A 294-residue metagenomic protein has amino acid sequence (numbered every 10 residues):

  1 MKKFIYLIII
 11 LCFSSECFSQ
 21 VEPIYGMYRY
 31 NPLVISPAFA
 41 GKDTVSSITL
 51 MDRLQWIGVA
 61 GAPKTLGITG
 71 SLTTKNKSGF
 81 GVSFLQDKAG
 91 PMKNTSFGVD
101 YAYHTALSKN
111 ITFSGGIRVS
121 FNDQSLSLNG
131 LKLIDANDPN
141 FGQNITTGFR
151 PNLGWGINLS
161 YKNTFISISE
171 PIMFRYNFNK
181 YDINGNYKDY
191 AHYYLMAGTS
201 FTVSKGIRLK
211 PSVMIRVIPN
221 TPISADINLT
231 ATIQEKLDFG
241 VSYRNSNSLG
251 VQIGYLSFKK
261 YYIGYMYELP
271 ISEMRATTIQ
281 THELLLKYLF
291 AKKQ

Functional and structural regions predicted by a protein language model:
M1-K2, V21: N-terminal hydrophobic targeting signals that begin at the initiator methionine
F4-S14: Sec-dependent N-terminal signal peptides
S15-S19: Sec/Tat signal peptide C-region and signal peptidase I cleavage site
Q20-Q294: Subset of outer-membrane beta-barrel
